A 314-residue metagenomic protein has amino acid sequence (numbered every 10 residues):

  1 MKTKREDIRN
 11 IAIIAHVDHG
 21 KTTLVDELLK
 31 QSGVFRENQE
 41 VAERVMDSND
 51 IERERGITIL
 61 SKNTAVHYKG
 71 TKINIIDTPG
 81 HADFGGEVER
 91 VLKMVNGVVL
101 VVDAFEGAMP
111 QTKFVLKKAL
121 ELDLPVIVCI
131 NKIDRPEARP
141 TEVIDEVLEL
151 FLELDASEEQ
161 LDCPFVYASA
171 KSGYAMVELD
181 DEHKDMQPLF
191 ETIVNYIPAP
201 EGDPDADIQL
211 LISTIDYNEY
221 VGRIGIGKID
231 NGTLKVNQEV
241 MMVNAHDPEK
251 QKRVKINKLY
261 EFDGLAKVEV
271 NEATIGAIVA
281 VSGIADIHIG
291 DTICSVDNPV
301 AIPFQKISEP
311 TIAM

Functional and structural regions predicted by a protein language model:
M1-M314: Structural and coupling elements of P-loop NTPases
